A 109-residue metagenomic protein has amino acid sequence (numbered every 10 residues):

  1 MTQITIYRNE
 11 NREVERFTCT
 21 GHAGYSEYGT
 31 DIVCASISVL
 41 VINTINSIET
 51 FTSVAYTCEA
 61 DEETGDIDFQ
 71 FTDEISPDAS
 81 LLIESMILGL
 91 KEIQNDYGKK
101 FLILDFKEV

Functional and structural regions predicted by a protein language model:
M1-I32, V41-I42, N46-V109: N-terminal intrinsically disordered, cationic/polar leader segments that include organellar targeting peptides
